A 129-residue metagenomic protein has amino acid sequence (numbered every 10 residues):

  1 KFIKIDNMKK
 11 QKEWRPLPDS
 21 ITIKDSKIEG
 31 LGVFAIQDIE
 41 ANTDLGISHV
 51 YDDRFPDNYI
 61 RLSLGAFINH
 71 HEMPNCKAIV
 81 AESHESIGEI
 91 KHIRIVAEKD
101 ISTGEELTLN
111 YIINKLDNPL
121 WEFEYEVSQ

Functional and structural regions predicted by a protein language model:
F2-Q129: Conserved catalytic SET/PR domain of SAM-dependent protein methyltransferases, capturing the structural core that binds
